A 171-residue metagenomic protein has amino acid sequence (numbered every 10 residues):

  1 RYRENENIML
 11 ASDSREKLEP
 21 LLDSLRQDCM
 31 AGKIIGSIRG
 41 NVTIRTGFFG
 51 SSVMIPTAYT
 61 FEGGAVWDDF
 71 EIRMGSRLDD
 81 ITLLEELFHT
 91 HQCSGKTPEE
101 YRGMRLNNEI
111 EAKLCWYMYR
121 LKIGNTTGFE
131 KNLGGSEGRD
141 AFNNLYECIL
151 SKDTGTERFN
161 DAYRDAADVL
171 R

Functional and structural regions predicted by a protein language model:
R1-D68, S76-R77: Auxiliary, metal-adjacent structural segments of Zn-dependent hydrolase domains
R1-K33, N107-R171: Active-site or metal-binding loop neighborhoods of secreted/extracellular toxin and effector enzymes
I44-T46, R105-E109: Acidic helix-start/capping segments at beta-turn-to-alpha-helix junctions
D68-L83, R102-G103: Short pre-active-site segment immediately N-terminal to the catalytic Zn-binding motif
D69, L87, E109: Extracellular structured ligand-interaction cores
I81-S94: Active-site recognition of the HExxH zinc-binding catalytic motif
C93-T97, Y117: Short, function-defining helix-loop hinge/capping sites that tune catalysis or transport
K96-G103, G124: Flexible, surface-exposed loop/gating regions in the mature catalytic domains of secreted/periplasmic hydrolases
